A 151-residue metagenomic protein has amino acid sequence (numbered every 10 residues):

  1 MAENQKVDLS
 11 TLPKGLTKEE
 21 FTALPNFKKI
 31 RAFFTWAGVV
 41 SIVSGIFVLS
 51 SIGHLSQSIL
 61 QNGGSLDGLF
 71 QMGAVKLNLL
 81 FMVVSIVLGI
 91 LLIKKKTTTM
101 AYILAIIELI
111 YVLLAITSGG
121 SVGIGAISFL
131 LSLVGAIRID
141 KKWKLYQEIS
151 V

Functional and structural regions predicted by a protein language model:
A2-V151: Topology signature of small-to-medium multi-pass alpha-helical membrane proteins
